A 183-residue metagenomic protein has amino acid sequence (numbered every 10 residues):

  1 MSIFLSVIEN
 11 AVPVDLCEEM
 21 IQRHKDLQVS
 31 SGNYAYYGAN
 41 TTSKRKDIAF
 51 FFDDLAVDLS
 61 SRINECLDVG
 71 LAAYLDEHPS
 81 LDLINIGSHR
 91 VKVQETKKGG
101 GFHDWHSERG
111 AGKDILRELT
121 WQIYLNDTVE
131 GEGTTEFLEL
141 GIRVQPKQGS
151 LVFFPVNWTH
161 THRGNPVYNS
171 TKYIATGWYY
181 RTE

Functional and structural regions predicted by a protein language model:
M1-L151, T159-E183: Fe(II)/2-oxoglutarate oxygenase catalytic core
